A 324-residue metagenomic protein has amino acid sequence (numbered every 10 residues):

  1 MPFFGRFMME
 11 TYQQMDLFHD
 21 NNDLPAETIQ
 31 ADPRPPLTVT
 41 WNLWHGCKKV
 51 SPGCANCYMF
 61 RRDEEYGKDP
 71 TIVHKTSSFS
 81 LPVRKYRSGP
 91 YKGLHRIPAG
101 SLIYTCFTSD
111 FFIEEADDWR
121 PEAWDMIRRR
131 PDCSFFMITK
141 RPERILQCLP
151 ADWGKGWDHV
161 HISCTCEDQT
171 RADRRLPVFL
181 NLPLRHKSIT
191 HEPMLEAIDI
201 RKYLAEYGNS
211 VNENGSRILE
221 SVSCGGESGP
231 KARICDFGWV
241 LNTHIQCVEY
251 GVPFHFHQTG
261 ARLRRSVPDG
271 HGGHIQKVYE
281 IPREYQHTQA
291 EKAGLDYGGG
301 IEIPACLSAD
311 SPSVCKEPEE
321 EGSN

Functional and structural regions predicted by a protein language model:
P2-D32, P36-T40, H45, R201-N324: Auxiliary Fe-S-binding modules of radical SAM enzymes
F3-V50, A55-V160, Q169, I198-G208 (+2 more regions): Conserved Radical SAM active-site core
I103-T105, F135, V160-C164, K187-H191 (+2 more regions): Hydrophobic faces of well-ordered beta-strands that scaffold small-molecule active sites in alpha/beta enzyme cores
S109, R141-E143, C166-D168, P193-L195 (+2 more regions): Active-site-proximal loop/turn and secondary-structure-junction residues that shape catalytic pockets, frequently
W119-M126, R175-V178, W239-T243: A general structural detector for well-ordered alpha-helical segments in enzyme core domains, enriched
R128-P131, P183, L241, V248: Anion (oxyanion) recognition and catalysis
R141-R144, A172, R233-V240: Active-site-adjacent beta->alpha loops and helix N-cap segments on the catalytic face of soluble alpha/beta enzymes
C164-D168, A172, P177-A205, N209 (+2 more regions): Histidine/lysine/aspartate-rich catalytic loop segments that bind and position anionic ligands
